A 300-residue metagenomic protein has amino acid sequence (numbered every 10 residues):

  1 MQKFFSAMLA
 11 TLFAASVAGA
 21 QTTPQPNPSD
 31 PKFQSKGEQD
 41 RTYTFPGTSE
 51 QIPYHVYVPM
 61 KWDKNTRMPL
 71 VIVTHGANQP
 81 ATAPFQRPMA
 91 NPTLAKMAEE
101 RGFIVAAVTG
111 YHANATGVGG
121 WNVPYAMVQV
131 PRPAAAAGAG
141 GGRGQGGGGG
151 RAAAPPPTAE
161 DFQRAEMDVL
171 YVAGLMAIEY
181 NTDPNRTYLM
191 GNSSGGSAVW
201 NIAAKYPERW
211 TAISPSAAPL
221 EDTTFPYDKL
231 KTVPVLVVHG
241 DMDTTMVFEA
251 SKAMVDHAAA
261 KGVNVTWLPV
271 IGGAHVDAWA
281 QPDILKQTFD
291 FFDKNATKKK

Functional and structural regions predicted by a protein language model:
M1-F4: Positively charged n-region of N-terminal signal peptides that target proteins for export
A7-S16: Bacterial N-terminal signal peptides
A20-L70, E100-I104, A135-G150, A154-P157 (+8 more regions): A domain-start/cap signature at the N-terminus of enzymes
Q51, N65-T182: Serine-hydrolase catalytic machinery in alpha/beta-hydrolase-like enzymes
T66-M68, A81-Q86, T116-V123, N201-I202 (+4 more regions): Short, solvent-exposed loop/turn and secondary-structure capping segments
T74-A81, A177-Y180, N192, V199 (+4 more regions): Cell-envelope and extracellular/periplasmic
G174-K231: Primarily recognizes the serine-hydrolase "nucleophile elbow" in alpha/beta-hydrolase and SGNH/GDSL folds
T211-K286: The feature captures the conserved acid-bearing segment of alpha/beta-hydrolase catalytic domains
